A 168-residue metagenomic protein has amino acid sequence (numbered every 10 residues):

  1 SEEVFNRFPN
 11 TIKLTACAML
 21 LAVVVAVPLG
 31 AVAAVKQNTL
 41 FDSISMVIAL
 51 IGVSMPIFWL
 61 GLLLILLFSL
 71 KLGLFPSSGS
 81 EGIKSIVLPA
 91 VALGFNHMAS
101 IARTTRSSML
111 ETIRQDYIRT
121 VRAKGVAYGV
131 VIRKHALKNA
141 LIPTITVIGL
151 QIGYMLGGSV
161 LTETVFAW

Functional and structural regions predicted by a protein language model:
S1, S69-L88: Hydrophobic alpha-helical transmembrane segments of membrane transport/permease proteins and related membrane-embedded
S1-R7: Membrane-helix entry/capping segments
F8-F41, I57, S80-W168: Alpha-helical transmembrane segments of integral membrane proteins, especially multi-pass inner/plasma-membrane
D42-M46: Membrane-interface helix-entry/capping residues at the boundaries of transmembrane alpha-helices
V47-P76, A92-H97: Membrane-water interface segments at the C-terminal ends of transmembrane alpha-helices in multi-pass inner-membrane
